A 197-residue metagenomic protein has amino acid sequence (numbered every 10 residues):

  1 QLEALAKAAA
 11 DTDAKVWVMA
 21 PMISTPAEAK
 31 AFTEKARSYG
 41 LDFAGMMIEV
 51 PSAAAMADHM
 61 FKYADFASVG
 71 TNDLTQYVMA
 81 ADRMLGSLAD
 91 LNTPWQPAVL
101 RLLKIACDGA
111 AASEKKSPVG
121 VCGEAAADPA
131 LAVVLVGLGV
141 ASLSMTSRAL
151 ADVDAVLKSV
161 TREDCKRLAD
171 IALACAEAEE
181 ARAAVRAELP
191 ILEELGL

Functional and structural regions predicted by a protein language model:
Q1-L197: Conserved alpha/beta-domain cores
